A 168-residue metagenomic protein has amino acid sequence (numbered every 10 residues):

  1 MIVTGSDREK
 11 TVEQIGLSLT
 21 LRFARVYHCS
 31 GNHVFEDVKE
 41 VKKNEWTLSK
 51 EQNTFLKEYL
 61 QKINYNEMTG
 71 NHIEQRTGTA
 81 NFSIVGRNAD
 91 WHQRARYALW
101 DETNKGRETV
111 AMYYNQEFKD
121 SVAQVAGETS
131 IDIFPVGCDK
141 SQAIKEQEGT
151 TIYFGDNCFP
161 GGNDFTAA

Functional and structural regions predicted by a protein language model:
M1-H72: Active-site phosphate-binding/coordination module
V3, F154-G155: Short beta-strand immediately N-terminal to the catalytic nucleophile in serine-hydrolase-like folds
K10-E13, A143, N163-T166: Phosphate- and divalent-cation-binding pockets in alpha/beta enzyme and binding domains that engage nucleotide-derived
G16, S49, A89-D90, D164: Helix N-terminus capping/helix-initiation residues
T20-L21, F118, E148, A168: Short, well-ordered coil/turn elements that cap or connect secondary structure elements
V26, S30, V38, E58 (+6 more regions): Generic signature of intrinsically disordered, low-complexity segments enriched in small/polar residues
E67-I152, C158-N163: Conserved acidic, metal-coordinating active-site core of Asp-based, Mg2+-dependent phosphoryl-transfer enzymes
